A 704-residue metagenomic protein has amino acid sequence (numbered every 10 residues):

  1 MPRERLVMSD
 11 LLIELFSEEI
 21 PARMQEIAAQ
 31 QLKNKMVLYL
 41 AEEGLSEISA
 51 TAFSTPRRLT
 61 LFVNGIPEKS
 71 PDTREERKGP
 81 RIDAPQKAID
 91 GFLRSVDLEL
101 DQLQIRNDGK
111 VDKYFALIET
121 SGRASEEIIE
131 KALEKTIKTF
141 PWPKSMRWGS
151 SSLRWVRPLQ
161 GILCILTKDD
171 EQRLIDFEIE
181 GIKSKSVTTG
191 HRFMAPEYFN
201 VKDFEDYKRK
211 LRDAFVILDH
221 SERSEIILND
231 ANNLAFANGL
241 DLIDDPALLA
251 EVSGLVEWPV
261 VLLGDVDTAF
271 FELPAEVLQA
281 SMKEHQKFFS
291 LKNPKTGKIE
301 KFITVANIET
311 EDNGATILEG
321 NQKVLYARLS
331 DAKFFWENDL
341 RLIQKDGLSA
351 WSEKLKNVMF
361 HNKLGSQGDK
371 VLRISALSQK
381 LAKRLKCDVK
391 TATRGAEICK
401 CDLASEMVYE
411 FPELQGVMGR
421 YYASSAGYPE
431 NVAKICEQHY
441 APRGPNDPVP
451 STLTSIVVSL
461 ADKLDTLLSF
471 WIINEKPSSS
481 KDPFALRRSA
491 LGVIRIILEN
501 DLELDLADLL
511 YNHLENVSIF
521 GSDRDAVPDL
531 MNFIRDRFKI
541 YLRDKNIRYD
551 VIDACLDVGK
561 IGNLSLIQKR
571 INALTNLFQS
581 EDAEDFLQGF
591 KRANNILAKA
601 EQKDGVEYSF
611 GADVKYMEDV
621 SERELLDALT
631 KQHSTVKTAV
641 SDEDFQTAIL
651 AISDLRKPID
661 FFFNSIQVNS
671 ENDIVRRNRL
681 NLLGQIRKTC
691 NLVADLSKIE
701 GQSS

Functional and structural regions predicted by a protein language model:
P2-S704: Amphipathic alpha-helical "coupling" segments that flank catalytic cores
